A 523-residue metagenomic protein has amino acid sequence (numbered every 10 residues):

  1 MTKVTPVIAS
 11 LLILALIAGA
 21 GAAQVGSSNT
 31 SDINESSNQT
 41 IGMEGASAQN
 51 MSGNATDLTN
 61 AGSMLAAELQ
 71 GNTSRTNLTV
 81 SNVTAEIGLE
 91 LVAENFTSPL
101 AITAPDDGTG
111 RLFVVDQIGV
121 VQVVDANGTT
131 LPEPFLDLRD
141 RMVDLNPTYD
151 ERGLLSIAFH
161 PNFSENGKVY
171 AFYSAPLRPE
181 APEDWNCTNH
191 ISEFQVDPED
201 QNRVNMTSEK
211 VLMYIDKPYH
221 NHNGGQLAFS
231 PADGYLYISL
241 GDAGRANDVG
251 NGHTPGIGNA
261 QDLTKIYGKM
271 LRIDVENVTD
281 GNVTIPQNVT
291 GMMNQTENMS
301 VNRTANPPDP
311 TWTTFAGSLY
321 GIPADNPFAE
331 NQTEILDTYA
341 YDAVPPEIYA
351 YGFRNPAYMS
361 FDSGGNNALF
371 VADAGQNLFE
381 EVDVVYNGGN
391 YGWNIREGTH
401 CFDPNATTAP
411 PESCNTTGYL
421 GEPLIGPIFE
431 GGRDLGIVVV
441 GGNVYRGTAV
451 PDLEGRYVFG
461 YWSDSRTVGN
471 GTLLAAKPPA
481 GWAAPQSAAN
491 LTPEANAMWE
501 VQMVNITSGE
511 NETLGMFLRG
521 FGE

Functional and structural regions predicted by a protein language model:
M1-D32: Secretory targeting signatures
I41-G88: N-terminal low-complexity, Pro/Thr/Ser-rich intrinsically disordered segments that act as propeptides or flexible
G62-N82, V115-I118, P147, R152-L154 (+6 more regions): Beta-propeller domain segments
L91-G119, I437-V444: Beta-strand-rich domains and repeat architectures in extracellular enzymes and scaffolds, especially beta-propellers
L100-T103, A158, A228, S360 (+2 more regions): Conserved beta-strand position repeated across blades of beta-propeller domains
L112-L138, G481-A484: Beta-propeller domains
L131-F159: Blade-loop segments of beta-propeller domains
W185-A228: Asp-box/WD-like beta-propeller blade repeats and closely related beta-sheet repeat scaffolds
